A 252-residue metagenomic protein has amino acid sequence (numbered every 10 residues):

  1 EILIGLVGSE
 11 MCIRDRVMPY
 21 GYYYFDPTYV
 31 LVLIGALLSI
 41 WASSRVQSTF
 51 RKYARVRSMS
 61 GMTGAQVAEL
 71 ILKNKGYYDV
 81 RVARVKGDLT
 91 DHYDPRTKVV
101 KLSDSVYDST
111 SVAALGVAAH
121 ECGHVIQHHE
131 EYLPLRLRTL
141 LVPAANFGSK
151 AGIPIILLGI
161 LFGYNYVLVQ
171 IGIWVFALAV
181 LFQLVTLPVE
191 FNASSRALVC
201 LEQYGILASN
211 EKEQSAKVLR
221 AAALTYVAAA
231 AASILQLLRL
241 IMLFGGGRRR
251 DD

Functional and structural regions predicted by a protein language model:
E1-D15: Single conserved hydrophobic/aromatic residue that forms the stacking wall/gate of nucleotide- or nucleobase-binding
E1-I2, A36, S58, S105: Short, flexible active-site loop motifs that bind/organize anionic cofactors or intermediates
G8-S9, G64, G172: Glycine-centered small-residue hotspots that permit tight backbone geometry or close packing
C12, K101, F176: Conserved beta-strand segments that form the floor/walls of ligand-binding pockets within enzyme and binding domains
V17-Y22, S43-G148, L181-D252: Polar-ligand-bearing catalytic/cofactor-coordination segments of membrane-embedded or membrane-tethered inner-membrane
P19-T49, G159, Y166, I171-I173 (+2 more regions): Hydrophobic alpha-helical transmembrane segments of small proteolipidic membrane proteins, enriched in energy-coupled
A144-S194: Hydrophobic transmembrane alpha-helical segments that form the core helix bundle of multi-pass membrane enzymes
